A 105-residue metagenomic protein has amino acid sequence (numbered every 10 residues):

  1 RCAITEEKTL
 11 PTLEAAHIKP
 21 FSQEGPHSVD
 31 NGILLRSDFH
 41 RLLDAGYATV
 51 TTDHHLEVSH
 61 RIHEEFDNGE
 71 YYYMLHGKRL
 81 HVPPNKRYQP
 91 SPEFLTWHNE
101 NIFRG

Functional and structural regions predicted by a protein language model:
R1-E6: Internal active-site segments that recognize and position negatively charged phosphoryl groups and nucleotide moieties
E7-L13, I18-G105: A detector for short metal-coordination/catalytic motifs
